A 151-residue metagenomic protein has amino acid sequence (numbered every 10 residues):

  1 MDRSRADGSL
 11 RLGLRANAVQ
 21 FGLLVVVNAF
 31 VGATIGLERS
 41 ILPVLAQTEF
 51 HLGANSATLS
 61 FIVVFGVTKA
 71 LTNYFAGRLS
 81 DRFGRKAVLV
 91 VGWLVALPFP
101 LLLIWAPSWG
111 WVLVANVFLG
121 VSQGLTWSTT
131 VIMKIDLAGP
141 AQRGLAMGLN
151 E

Functional and structural regions predicted by a protein language model:
R15-G66: Helix-loop boundary and gating motifs at the non-cytosolic
L24, G110-N116: Short hydrophobic/alpha-helical segments at membrane-entry points of transmembrane helices in Major Facilitator
F65-Y74: Residue-level signature of mid-helix packing/kink "hotspots" within the transmembrane helices of 12-pass Major
G77-R78: Membrane-interface helix termini in secondary transporters
G84, W105-G110: Helix-breaking motifs and short loop linkers at transmembrane-helix boundaries and internal kinks in secondary membrane
L94-P107: C-terminal ends and interior cores of transmembrane alpha-helices in multi-pass membrane transporters/permeases
A115-E151: Cytoplasmic helix-loop-helix junction between adjacent transmembrane helices in 12-TM secondary transporters
